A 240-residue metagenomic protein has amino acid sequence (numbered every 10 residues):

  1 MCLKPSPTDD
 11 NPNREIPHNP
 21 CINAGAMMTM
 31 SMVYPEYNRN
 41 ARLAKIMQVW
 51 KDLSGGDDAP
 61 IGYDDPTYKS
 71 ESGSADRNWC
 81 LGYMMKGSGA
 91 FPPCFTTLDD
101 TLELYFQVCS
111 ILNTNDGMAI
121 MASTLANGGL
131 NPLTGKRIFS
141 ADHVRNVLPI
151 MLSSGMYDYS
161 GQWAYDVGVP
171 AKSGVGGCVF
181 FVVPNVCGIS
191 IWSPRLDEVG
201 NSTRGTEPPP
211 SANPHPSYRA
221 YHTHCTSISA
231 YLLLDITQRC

Functional and structural regions predicted by a protein language model:
M1-D10, W50-A59, C109, D142-D158 (+2 more regions): Short, mixed-charge aromatic SLiMs
M1-V108, D116-A119: Active-site-adjacent helix/loop patches that line small-molecule binding or acyl-intermediate pockets
S31-P35, S123-N127, P214: Short glycine/serine- and small hydrophobic-enriched flexible loop segments
Y83-F91, T124-N127, S153-M156: Glycine-rich, acidic and aromatic/proline-enriched surface loops and short helix-turn segments that act as binding
C94-T96, L112, A119, S123-T134: Active-site-proximal binding-pocket segments
S110-N113, F139: Short, conserved, surface-exposed binding loops centered on an aromatic residue
A126-C240: Structured C-terminal helix/loop/strand segments within mature extracytoplasmic catalytic/sensor domains
